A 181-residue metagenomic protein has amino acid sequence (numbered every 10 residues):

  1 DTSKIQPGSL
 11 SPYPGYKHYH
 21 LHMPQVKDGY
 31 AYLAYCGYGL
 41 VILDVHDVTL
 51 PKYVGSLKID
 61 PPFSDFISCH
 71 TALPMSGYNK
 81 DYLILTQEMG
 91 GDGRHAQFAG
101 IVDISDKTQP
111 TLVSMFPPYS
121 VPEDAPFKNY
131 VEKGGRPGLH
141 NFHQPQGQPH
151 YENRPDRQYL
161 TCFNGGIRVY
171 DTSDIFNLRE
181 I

Functional and structural regions predicted by a protein language model:
D1-I181: Feature marking well-ordered beta-strand scaffolds used for ligand recognition
